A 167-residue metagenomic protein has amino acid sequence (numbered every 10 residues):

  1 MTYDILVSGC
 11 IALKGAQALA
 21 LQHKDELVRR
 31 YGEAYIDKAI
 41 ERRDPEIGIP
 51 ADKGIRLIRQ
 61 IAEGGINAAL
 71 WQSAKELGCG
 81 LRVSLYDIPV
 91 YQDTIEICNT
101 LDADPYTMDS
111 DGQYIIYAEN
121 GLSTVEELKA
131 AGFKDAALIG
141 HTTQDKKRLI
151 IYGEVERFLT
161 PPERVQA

Functional and structural regions predicted by a protein language model:
M1-K38: Phosphate/diphosphate-binding glycine-rich loops and adjacent basic-rich segments that engage nucleotide
L6-C10, D109, Y117, G140: Short beta-strand segments
L21-D25, W71-G78, C98-L101, E126-D135: Short, solvent-exposed amphipathic alpha-helical segments in soluble enzyme and RNA/protein-processing domains
Y35-S110: Active-site-proximal betaalpha loop/short-helix elements that scaffold phosphoryl/nucleotidyl transfer chemistry
Y117-S123: Helix N-cap motif at beta-to-alpha junctions
A130-A167: Acidic, Ser/Thr/Pro-rich beta/coil linker or hinge segments at domain junctions
